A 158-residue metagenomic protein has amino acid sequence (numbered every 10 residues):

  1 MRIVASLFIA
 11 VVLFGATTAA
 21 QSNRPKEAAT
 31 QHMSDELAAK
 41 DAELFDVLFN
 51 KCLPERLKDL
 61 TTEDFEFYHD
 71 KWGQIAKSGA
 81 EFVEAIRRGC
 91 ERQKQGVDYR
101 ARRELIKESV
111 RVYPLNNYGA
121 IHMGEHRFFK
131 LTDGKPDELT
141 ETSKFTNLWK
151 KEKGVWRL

Functional and structural regions predicted by a protein language model:
M1-A5: Positively charged n-region of N-terminal signal peptides that target proteins for export
S6-G15: Bacterial N-terminal signal peptides
G15-P25: Bacterial Sec-dependent signal peptides at the C-terminal "C-region" and cleavage site
Q21-N23, T140-L158: Short beta-strand edge/turn micro-motifs at domain boundaries
N23-A38: N-terminal low-complexity, Pro/Thr/Ser-rich intrinsically disordered segments that act as propeptides or flexible
E27-T30, E43-V47, Y68-I75: Second-shell loop/turn segments in exported
A28, D133-T140: A short acidic/glycine-rich loop-to-helix N-cap element
S34-A38, L53-Y118, M123-E125, D137-T140: A solvent-exposed, acidic/Ser-Thr-rich amphipathic alpha-helical stretch
